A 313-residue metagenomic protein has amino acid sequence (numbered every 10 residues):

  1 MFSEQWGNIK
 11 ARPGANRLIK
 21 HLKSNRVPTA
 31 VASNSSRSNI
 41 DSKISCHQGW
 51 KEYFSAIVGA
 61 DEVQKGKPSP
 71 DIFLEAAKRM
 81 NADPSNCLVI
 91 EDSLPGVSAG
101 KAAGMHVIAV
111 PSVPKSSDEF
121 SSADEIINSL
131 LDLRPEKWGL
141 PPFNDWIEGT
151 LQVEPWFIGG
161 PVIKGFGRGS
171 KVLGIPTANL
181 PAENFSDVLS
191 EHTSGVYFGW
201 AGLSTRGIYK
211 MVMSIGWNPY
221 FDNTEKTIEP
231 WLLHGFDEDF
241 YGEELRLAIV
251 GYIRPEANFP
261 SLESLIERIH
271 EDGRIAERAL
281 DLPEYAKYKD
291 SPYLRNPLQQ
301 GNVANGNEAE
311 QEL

Functional and structural regions predicted by a protein language model:
M1-K20, N25: Metal-dependent phosphoesterase signature
W6-K10, V31, K67-P68, P260 (+1 more regions): Short, surface-exposed alpha-helical recognition segments that flank or form part of ligand/macromolecule-binding
I9, V63, L180: Short clusters of hydrophobic/aromatic residues that line enzyme substrate/ligand-binding pockets
K20-K23, S36-V153: Asp-based, Mg2+/Mn2+-dependent phosphohydrolase catalytic module
A30-V31, A109: Hydrophobic beta-strand core positions in alpha/beta domains
E154-L313: Phosphate/ribose-recognition catalytic cores of enzymes acting on nucleotide-derived substrates
